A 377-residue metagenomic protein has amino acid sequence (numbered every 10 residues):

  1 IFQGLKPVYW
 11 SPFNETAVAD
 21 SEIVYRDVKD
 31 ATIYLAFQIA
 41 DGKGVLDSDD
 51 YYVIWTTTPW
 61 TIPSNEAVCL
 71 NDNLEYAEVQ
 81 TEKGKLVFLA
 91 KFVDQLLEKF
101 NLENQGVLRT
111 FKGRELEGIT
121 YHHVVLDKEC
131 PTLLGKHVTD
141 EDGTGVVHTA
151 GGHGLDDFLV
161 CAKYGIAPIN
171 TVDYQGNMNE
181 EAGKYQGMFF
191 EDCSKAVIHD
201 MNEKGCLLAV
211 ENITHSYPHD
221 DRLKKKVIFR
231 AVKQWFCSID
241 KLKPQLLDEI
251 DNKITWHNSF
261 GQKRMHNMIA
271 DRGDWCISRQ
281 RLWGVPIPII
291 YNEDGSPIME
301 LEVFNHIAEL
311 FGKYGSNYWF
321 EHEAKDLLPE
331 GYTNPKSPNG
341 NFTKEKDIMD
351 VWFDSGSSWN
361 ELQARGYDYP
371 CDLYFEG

Functional and structural regions predicted by a protein language model:
F2, I23, G145-G152, K184-D192 (+1 more regions): Alpha-helix capping and helix-loop boundary segments enriched in small/acidic/polar residues
V8-V53, W60-I62: Active-site cores that bind ATP or allylic diphosphates and position pyrophosphate for catalysis
F13-N14, V45-E78, V107, L116-V172 (+1 more regions): Structured secondary-structure scaffolds
I23-D27, F111, Q280, D350: Short Gly/Pro-enriched turn/cap motifs at secondary-structure boundaries
F92-L96: Compact, glycine/acidic-enriched structural inserts
G113-G118, K184-K195, E203: A glycine-biased structural micro-motif
G176-E181: Short acidic beta-strand-loop surface patches of small beta-rich interaction domains
D192-Y217: Phosphate/diphosphate-binding loops
